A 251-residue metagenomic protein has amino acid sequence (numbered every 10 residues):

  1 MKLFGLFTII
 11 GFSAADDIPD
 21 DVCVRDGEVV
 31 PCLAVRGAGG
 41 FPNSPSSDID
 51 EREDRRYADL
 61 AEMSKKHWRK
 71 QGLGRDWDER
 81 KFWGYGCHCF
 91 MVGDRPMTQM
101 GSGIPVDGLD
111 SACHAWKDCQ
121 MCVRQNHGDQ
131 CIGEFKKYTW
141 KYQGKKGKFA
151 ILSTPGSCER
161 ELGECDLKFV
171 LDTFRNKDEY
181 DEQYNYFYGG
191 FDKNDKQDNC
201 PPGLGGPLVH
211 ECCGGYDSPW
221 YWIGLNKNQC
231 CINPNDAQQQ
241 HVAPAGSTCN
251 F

Functional and structural regions predicted by a protein language model:
K2, F12-F251: Extended terminal accessory/targeting regions
G5-T8: Classical Sec-dependent N-terminal signal peptides that target proteins to the secretory pathway
